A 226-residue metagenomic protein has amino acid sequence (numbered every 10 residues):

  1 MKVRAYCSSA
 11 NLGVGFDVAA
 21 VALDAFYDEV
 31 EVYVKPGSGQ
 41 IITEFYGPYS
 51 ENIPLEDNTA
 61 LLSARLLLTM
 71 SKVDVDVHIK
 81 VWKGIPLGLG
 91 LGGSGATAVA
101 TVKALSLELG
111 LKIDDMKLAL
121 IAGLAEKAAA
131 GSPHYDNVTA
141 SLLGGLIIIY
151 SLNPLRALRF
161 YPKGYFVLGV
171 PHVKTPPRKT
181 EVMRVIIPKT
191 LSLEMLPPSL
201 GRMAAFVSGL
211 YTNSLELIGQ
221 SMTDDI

Functional and structural regions predicted by a protein language model:
M1-K2, G39-Q40, V77-H78, V138-T139 (+3 more regions): Structural motif
M1-L89, L107, L111-D115, G144: ATP-binding N-lobe of GHMP and related small-molecule kinases
R4-Y6, A22, S141-L143, Y150 (+1 more regions): Short beta-strand segments
S9-L12, V21-D24, S71, A130-P133 (+3 more regions): Solvent-exposed alpha-helices and their adjacent loops that cap or buttress functional pockets in soluble metabolic
V14, A25, P54-L62, G92-A100 (+6 more regions): Conserved active-site and cofactor/substrate-binding residues in soluble primary-metabolism enzymes
A19-A22, F26, Y33-G37, L66-S71 (+5 more regions): Change "in soluble alpha/beta enzymes" to "in soluble alpha/beta proteins
T69-P154: Gly/Ser-rich oxyanion-binding loop with an adjacent helix/lid that shapes the negatively charged ligand pocket
A157-I226: C-terminal nucleotide
